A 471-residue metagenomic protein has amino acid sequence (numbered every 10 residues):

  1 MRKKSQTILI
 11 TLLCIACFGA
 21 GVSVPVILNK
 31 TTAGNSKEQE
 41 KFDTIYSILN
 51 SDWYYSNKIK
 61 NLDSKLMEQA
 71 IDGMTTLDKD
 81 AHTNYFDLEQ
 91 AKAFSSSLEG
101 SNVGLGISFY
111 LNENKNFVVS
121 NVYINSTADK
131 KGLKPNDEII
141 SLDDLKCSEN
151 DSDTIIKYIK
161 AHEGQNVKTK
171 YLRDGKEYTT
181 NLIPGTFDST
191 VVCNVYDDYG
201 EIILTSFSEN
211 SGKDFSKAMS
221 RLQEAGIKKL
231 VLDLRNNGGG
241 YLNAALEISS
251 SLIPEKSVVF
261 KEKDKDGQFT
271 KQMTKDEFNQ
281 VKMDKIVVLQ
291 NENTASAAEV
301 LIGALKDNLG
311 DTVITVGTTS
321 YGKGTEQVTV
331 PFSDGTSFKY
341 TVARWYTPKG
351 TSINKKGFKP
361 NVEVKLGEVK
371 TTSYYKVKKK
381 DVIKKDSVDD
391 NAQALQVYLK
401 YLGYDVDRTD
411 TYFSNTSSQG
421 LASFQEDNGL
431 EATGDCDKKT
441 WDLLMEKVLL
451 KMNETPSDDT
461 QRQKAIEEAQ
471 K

Functional and structural regions predicted by a protein language model:
M1-I15, V24-N29: N-terminal Sec-pathway targeting helices
R2, G19, G34, L62 (+6 more regions): Cleft-lining beta-strand/loop regions that shape enzyme active-site pockets
G19-E40, Y54-K58, A81: Sec-dependent signal peptide cleavage junction
W53-V118, N166-K168, L172-N181, D459-R462 (+1 more regions): Extended, small/polar residue-biased N-terminal targeting/export presequences and adjacent propeptide/linker tracts
D87-S96, G132-T154, G317-T319, G434-T440: Short glycine/proline-centered loop/turn elements that form peptide/ligand docking sites
I124-D137, T190-V191, N391, L395 (+2 more regions): PDZ/PDZ-like domain micro-motif
W345-D381: Primarily N-terminal secretory
V382-K447: Short acidic, glycine/serine/threonine-rich helix-capping segments at coil-helix boundaries
